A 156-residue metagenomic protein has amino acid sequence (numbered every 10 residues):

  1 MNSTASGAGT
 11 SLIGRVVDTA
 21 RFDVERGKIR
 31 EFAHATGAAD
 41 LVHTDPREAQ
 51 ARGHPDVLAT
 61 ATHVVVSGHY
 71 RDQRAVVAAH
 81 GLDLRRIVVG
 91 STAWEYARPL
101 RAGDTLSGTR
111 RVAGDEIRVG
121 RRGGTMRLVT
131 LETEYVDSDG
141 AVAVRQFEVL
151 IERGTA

Functional and structural regions predicted by a protein language model:
N2-S91: Hot-dog-fold acyl-thioester-processing enzymes
N2-T10, S91, Y96-A156: HotDog/MaoC-like acyl-thioester-processing domains
